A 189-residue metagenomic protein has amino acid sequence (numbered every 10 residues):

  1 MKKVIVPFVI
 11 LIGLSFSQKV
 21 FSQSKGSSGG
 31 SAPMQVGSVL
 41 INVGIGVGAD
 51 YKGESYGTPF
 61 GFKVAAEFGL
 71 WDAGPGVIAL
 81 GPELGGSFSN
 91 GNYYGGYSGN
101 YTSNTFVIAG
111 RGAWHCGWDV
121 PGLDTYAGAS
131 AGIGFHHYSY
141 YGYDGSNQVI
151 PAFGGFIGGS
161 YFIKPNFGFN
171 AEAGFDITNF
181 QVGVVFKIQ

Functional and structural regions predicted by a protein language model:
M1-G26: Bacterial Sec-dependent N-terminal signal peptides
K19-W71, Q181-Q189: Short glycine/proline- and aromatic-enriched beta-strand/turn motifs that initiate or cap beta-hairpins
P33-S38, A127-S130, A152-F156: Short hydrophobic/aromatic-rich motifs at helix boundaries and adjacent loops
G37-V39, Y56-F62, G76, T102-I108 (+2 more regions): Residues that define the transmembrane beta-barrel architecture of outer-membrane proteins
V43-I45, F60, A127, A131 (+2 more regions): Short glycine-rich loop/turn motifs that provide flexible caps or phosphate-binding loops at active sites
A49-Y51, F60-Y140, F186: Gram-negative (and chloroplast) outer-membrane scaffold detector with strong preference for beta-barrel transmembrane
W71, W114-D124, G134-Q189: Gram-negative outer-membrane beta-barrel domains
